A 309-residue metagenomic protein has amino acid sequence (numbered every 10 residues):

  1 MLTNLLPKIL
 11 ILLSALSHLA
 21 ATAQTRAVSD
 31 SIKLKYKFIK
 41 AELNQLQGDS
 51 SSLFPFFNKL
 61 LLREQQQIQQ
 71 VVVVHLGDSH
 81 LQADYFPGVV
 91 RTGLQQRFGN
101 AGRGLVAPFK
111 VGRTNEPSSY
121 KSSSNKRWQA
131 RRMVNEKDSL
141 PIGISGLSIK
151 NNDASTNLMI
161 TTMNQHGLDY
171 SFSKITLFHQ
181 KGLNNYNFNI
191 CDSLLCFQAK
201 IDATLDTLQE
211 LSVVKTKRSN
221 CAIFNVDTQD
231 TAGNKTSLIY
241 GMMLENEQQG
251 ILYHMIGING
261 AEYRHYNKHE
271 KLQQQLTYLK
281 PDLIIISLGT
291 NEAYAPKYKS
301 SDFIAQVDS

Functional and structural regions predicted by a protein language model:
M1-L34: Bacterial Sec-dependent N-terminal signal peptides
A21-R63: Sec-dependent signal peptide cleavage junction
N44-F54, N58, L62, A83 (+3 more regions): Glycan-recognition and processing domains
S52, F56, Q82, F86 (+4 more regions): Stable alpha-helical elements in mature extracytoplasmic
V72-L76, A83, G102-A107, L252-G257 (+1 more regions): Structural recognition of the beta-strand scaffold that forms the well-ordered cores of secreted hydrolase catalytic
P141-I142, L147-C196, E245-H254, I258-S309: Alpha-helical cap/lid subdomain in secreted, periplasmic, or secretory-pathway luminal O-acyl-processing enzymes
L195-S219: Extracellular carbohydrate recognition and processing domains and analogous Trp-centered ligand-binding platforms
N225-G233: Short beta-strand-plus-loop segments that form exposed binding edges in beta-rich domains
